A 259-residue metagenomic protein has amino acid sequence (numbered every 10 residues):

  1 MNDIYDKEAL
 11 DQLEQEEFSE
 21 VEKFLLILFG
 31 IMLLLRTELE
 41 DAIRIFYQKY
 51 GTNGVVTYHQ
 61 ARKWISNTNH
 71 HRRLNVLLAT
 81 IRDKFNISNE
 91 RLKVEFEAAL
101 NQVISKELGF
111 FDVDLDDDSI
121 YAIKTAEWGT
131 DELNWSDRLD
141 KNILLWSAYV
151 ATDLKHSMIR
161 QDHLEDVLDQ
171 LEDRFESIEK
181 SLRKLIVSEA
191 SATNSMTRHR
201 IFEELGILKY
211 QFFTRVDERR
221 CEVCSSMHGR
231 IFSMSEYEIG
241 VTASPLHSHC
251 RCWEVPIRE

Functional and structural regions predicted by a protein language model:
M1-S177, E259: N-terminal leader/targeting and assembly helices and adjacent pre-domain segments
D173-E259: Acidic, glycine-rich two-metal-ion catalytic cores of nucleic acid-processing enzymes
